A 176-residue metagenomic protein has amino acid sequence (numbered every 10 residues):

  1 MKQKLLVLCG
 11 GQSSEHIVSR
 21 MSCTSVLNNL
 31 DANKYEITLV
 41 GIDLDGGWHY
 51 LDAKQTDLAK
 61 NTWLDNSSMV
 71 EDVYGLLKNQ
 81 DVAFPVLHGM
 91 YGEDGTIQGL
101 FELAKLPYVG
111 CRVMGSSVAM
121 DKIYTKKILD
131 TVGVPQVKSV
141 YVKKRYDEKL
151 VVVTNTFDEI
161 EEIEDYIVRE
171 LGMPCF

Functional and structural regions predicted by a protein language model:
M1-V40: N-terminal phosphate-binding or glycine-rich loops at protein starts, especially the Walker A/P-loop of NTPases
Q3-C9, S13, M21, L77 (+1 more regions): Active-site nucleotide/adenylate-binding loops and adjacent lid/helix of ATP-dependent enzymes
L8-Q12, L77-M120, P135-K144: A short, GP-enriched loop/loop-strand-helix hinge that lies immediately N-terminal to, or at the N-terminal rim
S22-V26, I97, T125: Hydrophobic residues within alpha-helices that form the first helical element adjacent to the glycine-rich loop
D31, E102, D130: Anion (oxyanion) recognition and catalysis
T38, I42, G47-E102: N-terminal glycine-rich "phosphate-gripper" loop used for MgATP/nucleotide binding and carboxylate activation
